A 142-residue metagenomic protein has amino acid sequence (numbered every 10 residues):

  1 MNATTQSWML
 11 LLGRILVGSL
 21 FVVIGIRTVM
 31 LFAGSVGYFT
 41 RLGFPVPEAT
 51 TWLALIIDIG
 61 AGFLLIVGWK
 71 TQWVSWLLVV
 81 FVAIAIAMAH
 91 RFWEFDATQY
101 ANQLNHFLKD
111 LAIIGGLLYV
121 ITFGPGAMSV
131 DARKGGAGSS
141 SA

Functional and structural regions predicted by a protein language model:
M1-M30, E48-I56, G60-A142: Extended, low-polarity transmembrane helix blocks
F32-P45: Short juxtamembrane and helix-loop transition motifs at transmembrane-helix boundaries in membrane proteins
